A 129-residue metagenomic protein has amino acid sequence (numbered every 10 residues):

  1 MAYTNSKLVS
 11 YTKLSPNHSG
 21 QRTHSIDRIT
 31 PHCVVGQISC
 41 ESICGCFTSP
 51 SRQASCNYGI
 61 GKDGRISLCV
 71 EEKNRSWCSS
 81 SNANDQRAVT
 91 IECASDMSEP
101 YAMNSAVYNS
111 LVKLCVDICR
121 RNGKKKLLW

Functional and structural regions predicted by a protein language model:
M1-D85: N-terminal catalytic cores of peptidoglycan-degrading enzymes
S51-A54, Q86-W129: Long, well-ordered alpha-helical scaffolding segments within enzyme catalytic domains, especially pronounced
